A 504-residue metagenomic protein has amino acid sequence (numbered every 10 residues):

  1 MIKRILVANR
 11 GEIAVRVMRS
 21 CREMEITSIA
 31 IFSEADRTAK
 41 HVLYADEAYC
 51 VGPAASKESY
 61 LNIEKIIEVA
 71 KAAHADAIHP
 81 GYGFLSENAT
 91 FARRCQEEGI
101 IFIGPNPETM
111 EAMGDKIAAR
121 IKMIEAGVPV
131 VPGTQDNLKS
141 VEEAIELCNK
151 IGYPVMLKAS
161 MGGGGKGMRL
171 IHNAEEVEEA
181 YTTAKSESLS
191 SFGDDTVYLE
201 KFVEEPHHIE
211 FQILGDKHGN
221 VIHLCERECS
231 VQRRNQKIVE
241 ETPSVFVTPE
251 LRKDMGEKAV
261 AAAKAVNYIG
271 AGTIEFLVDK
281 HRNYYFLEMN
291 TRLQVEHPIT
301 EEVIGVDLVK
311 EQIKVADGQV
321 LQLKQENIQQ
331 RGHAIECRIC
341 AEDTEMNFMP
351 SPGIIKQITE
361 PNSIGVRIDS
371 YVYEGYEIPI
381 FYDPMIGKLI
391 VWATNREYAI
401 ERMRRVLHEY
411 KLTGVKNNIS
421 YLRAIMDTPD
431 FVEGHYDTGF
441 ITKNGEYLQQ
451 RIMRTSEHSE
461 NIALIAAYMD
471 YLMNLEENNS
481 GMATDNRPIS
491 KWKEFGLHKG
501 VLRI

Functional and structural regions predicted by a protein language model:
M1-I274, V278-N290, Q294: N-terminal beta-alpha lobe that positions the nucleotide/phosphoryl donor in ATP/NTP-coupled carboxylate activation
P298-T300, I304-I504: Catalytic cores of soluble metabolic enzymes centered on carboxylation/carboxyl-transfer
